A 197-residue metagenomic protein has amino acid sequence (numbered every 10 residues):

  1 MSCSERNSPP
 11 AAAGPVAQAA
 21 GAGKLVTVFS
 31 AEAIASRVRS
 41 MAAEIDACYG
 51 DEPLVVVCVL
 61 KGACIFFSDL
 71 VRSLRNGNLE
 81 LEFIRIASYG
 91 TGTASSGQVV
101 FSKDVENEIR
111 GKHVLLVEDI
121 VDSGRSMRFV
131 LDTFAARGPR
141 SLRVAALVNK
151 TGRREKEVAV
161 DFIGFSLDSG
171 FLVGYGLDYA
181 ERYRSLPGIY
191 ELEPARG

Functional and structural regions predicted by a protein language model:
M1-G197: PRPP-associated nucleotide enzymes
